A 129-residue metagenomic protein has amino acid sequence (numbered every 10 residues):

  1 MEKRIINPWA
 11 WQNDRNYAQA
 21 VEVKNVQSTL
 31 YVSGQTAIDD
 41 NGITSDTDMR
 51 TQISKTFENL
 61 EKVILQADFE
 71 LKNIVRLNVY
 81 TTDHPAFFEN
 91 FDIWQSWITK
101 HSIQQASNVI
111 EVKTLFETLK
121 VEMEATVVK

Functional and structural regions predicted by a protein language model:
M1-E58, K62-V75, T81-K129: N-terminal presequence-like segments and the immediate start of the first folded domain
